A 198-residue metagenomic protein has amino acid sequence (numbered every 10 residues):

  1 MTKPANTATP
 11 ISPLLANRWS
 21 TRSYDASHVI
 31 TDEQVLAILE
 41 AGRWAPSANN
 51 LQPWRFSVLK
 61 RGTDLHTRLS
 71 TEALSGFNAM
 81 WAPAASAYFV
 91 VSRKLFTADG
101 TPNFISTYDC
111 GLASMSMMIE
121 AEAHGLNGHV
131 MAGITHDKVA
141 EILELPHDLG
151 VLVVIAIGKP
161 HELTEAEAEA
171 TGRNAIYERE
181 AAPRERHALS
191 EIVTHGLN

Functional and structural regions predicted by a protein language model:
M1-N198: Acidic, surface-exposed loops and disordered segments
